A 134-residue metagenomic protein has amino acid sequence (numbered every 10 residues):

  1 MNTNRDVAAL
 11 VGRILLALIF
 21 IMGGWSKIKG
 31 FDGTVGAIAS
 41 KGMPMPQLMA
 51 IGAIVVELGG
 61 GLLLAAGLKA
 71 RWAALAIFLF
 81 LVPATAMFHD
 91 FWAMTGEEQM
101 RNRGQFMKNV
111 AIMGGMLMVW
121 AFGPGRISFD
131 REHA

Functional and structural regions predicted by a protein language model:
M1-G30, A39, Q47-V55, G59-A134: Extended, low-polarity transmembrane helix blocks
